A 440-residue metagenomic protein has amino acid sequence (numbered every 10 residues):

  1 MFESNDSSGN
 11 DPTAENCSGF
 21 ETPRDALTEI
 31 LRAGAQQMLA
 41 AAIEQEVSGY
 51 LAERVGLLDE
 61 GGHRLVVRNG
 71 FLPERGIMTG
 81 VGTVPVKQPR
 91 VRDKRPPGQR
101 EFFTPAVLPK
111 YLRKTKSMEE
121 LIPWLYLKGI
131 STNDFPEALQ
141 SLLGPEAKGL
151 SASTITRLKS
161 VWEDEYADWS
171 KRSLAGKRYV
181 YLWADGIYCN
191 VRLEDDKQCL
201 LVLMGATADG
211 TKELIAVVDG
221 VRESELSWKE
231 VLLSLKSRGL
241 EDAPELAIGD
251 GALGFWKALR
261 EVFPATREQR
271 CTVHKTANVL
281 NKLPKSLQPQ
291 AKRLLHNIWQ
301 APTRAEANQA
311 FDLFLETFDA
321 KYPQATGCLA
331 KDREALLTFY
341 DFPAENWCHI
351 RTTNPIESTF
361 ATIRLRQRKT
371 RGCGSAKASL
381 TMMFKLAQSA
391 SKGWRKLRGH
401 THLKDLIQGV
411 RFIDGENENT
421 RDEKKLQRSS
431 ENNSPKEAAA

Functional and structural regions predicted by a protein language model:
M1-P23, S48, E53, S141 (+1 more regions): Acidic/histidine-rich catalytic cores and adjacent linkers of DNA breakage/strand-transfer/modification proteins
F2-E3, N16, L72, T79 (+7 more regions): RNase H-like nuclease fold core
F2-N5, D11-P109, N190: Short, conserved DNA-binding cores of transcription-related domains
S117-G129: Short, amphipathic alpha-helical "recognition" segments used to contact nucleic acids or chromatin
N133-E146: DNA-recognition alpha helix
F263-N281: Inter-helix linker motif
N278-T303: Conserved phosphate-handling catalytic cores of large alpha/beta enzymes
